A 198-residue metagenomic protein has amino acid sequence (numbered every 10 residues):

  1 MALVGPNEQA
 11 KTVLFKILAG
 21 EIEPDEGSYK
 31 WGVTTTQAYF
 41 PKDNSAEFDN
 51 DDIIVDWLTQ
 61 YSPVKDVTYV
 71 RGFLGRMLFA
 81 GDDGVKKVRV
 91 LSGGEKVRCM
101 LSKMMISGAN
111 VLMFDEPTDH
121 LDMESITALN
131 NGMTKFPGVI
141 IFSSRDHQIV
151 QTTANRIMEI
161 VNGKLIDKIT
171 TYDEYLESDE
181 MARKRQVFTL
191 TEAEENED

Functional and structural regions predicted by a protein language model:
M1-D198: ABC ATP-binding cassette signature C-motif
